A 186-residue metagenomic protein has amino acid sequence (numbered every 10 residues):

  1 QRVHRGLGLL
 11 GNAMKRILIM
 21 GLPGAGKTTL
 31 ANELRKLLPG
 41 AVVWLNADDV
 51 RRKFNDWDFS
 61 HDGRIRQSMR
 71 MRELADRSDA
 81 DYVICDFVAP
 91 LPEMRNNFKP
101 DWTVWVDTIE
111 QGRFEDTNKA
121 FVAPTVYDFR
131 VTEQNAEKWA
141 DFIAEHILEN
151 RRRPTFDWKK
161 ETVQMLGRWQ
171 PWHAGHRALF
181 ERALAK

Functional and structural regions predicted by a protein language model:
Q1-A13: Short, Lys/Arg-enriched N-terminal segments with co-localized hydrophobic residues within the first ~10-30 amino acids
I19: Hydrophobic anchor at the beta1->P-loop junction of P-loop NTPases
P23: The conserved Walker
K27: Conserved lysine of the Walker
N32-E73: Conserved substrate/cofactor phosphate-moiety recognition/catalytic segment in nucleotide-dependent phosphotransferases
D62-E110: Glycine-rich phosphate-binding loop used to anchor ATP phosphates in small-molecule kinases, encompassing both
N97, V106-P154: Small-molecule kinase domains that catalyze NTP-dependent phosphoryl transfer to phosphate-bearing small molecules
R152-K186: Nucleotidyltransferase catalytic core that binds NTPs
